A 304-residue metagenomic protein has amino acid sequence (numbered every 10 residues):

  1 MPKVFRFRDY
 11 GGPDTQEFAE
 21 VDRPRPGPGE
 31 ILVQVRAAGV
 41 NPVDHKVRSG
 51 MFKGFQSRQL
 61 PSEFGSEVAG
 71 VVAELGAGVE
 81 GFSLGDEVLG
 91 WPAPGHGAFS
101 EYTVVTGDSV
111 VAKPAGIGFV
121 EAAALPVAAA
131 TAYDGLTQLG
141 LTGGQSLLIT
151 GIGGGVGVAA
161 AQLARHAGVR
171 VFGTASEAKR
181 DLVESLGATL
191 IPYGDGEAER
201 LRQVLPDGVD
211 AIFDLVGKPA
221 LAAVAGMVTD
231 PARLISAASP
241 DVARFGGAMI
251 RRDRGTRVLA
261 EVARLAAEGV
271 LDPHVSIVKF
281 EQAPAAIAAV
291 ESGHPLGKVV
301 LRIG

Functional and structural regions predicted by a protein language model:
V4, V68, A132, A283-A286 (+1 more regions): Non-catalytic, hydrophobic alpha-helical segments
D22-V40, F52-P94: Glycine-rich beta-strand-centered segment in the early N-terminal region that forms part of a ligand/cofactor-binding
S57, G81, G90-G151: NAD(P)H dinucleotide-binding glycine-rich loop of Rossmann-like/cofactor-binding domains, especially the beta1-alpha1
L125-G194: Mid-domain Rossmann-like dinucleotide-binding core that forms the NAD(H)/NADP(H) cofactor-binding site
F172, L186-M249: Glycine-rich cofactor phosphate-binding loops and adjacent beta1-alpha1 units of small-molecule cofactor enzyme domains
P231-P273: Rossmann-fold dehydrogenase core element
A260-G304: C-terminal hydrophobic helical "lid"/dimerization subdomain of Rossmann-like NAD(P)H-dependent oxidoreductases
